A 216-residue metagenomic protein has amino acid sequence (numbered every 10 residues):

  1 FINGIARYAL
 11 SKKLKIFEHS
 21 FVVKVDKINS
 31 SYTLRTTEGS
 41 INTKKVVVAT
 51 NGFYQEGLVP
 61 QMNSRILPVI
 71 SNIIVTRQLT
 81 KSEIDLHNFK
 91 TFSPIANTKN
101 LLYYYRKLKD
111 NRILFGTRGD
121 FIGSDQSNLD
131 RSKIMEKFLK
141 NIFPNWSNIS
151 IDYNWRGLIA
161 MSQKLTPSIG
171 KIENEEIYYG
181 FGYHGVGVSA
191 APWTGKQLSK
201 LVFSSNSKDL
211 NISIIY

Functional and structural regions predicted by a protein language model:
F1-A6, R131-F138, A190, T194: Mid-domain beta-loop-alpha active-site segment that forms a flexible, acidic cofactor/metal-binding surface
F1-K44: Helical element adjacent to the flavin cofactor pocket in flavoenzyme catalytic cores
A9, T50, L198-V202: Hydrophobic "lid"/C-terminal helical patch of Rossmann-like NAD(P)-dependent dehydrogenase/epimerase domains
L10-K15, K140-N148, S205: Secondary-structure transition/capping motifs at alpha-helix termini and the adjoining loop/turn into the next element
K15-F17, D152-N154, Y178: General small-molecule cofactor/ligand-binding pocket signal
V22, S40-S82, L86-E175: Active-site substrate-recognition segment that forms the wall of the catalytic cavity or substrate channel
E173-Y216: C-terminal lid/capping helical subdomain adjacent to the catalytic/cofactor pocket in oxidative enzymes
